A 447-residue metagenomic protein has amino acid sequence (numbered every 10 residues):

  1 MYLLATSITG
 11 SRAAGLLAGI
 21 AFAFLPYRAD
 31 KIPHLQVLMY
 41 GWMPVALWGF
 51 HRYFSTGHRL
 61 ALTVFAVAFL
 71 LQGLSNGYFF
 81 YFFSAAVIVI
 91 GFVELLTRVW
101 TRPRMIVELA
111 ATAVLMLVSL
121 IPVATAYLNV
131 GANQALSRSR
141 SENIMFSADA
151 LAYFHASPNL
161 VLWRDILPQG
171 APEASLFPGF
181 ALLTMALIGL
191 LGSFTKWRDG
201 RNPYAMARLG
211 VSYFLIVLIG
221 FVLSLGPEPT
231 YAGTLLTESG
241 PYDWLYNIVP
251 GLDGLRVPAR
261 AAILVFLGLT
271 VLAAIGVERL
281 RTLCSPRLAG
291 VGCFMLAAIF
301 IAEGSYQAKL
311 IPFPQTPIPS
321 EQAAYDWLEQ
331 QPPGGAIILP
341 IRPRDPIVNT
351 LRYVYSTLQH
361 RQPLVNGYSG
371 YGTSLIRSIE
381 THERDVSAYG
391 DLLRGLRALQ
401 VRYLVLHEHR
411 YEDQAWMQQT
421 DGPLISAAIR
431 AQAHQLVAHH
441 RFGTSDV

Functional and structural regions predicted by a protein language model:
M1-L96, L109-A124, L296-S305: Membrane-embedded helix bundles of polyisoprenyl
T6-G10, H51-V64, F92-V107, L191-Y204 (+1 more regions): Membrane-interface junctions at the ends of membrane-embedded or membrane-associated helices
D30-V37, E142, D165-A174, I219-G268 (+2 more regions): Membrane-helix boundary/interfacial segments in multi-pass membrane proteins
V37-A46, S84-A85, P178-A181, A261-L272: Membrane-embedded alpha-helical segments of multi-pass membrane proteins, especially the transmembrane helices
F65-A68, W100-T125, R140-M145, R208-G220 (+1 more regions): Hydrophobic alpha-helical membrane-interfacial segments at the cytosolic entry of transmembrane helices
V114-V118, F180-A207, V211-S224, G276-R279: Hydrophobic, aromatic-rich transmembrane alpha-helices and their immediate juxtamembrane boundary segments
L120-S193, D243-G254, P258: Periplasmic/ER-lumenal interhelical loops and adjacent helix-loop junctions in multi-pass membrane proteins
S139, A298-V447: Extracytoplasmic
